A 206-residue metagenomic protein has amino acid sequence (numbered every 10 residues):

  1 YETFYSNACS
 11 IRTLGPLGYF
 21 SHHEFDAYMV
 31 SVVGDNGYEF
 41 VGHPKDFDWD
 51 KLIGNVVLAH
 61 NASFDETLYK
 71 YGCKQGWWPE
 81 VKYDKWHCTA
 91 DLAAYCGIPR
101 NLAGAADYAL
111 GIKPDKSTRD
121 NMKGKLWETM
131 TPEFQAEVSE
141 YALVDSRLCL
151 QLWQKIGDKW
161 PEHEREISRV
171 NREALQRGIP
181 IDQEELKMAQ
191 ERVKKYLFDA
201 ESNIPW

Functional and structural regions predicted by a protein language model:
Y1-F25: Entry/capping segment at the start of metal-dependent catalytic domains with acidic active-site entry clusters
E2, A62-S63, L186: An acidic- and aromatic-residue-enriched active-site/binding cleft used to recognize and process polar
H22-P44, W49, G54-G157, S168: Active-site-proximal helix-loop-helix substrate-binding element of RNase H-like nuclease domains
K125-P132, H163, Q176-I179, Q183: Long, amphipathic alpha-helical stalk/connector segments used for oligomerization, subunit docking, or mechanical
Q135-S139, W160-E164, Q183, Q190: Amphipathic, non-membrane alpha-helical segments in soluble helical-bundle scaffolds
W153-E164, S202-W206: Surface-exposed helix-capping loop/turn segments at secondary-structure junctions
E166-W206: Extended, well-ordered alpha-helical scaffold/bundle regions in very large, multi-domain proteins
